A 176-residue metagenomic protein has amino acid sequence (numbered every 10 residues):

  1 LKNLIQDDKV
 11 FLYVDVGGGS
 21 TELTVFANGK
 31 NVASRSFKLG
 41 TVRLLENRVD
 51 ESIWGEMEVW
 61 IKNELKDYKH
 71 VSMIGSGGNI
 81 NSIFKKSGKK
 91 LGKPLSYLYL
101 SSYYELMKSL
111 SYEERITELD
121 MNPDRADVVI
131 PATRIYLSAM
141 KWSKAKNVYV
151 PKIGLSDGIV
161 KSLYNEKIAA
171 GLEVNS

Functional and structural regions predicted by a protein language model:
K2-F11, T24-S176: Helical "lid/coupling" subdomains associated with nucleotide-phosphate turnover
V14-V16: Catalytic cores of RNA-modifying enzymes
G19: Short acidic, Gly/Ser-rich segments with clustered Asp/Glu that frequently serve as metal-coordination loops in enzyme
